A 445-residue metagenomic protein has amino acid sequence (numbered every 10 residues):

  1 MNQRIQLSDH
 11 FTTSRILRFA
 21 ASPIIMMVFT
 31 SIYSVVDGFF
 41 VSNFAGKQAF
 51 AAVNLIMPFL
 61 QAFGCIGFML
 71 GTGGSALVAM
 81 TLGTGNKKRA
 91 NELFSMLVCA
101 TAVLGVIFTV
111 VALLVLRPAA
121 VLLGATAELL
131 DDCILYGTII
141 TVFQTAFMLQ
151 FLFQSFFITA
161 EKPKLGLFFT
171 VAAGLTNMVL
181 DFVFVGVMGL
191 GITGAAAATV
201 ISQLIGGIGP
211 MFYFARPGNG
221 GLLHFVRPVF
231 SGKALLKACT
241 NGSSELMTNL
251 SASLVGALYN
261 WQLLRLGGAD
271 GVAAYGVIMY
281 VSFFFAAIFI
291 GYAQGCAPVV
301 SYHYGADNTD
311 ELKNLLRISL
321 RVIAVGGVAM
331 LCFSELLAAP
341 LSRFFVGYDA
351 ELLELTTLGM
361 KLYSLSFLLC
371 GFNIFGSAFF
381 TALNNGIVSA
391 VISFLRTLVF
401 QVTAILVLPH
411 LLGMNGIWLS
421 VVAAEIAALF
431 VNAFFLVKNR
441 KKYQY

Functional and structural regions predicted by a protein language model:
M1-P23, V78-T145, V187-S243, V300-S366 (+1 more regions): Short alpha-helical transmembrane segments in multi-pass integral membrane proteins
S14, F29-T30, G67-F68, F108 (+8 more regions): Alpha-helical transmembrane segments of multi-pass membrane transport proteins
R18-D37, I139, A173, S202-G206 (+4 more regions): Transmembrane helical elements of multi-pass membrane transporters/channels
I32-F50, A120-A127, V183-L190, L246 (+5 more regions): Helix-terminus/linker motif at the lipid-water interface of multi-pass membrane proteins
F50-V110, F147-G166, A274-A338, C370-I392: Small-residue-rich hydrophobic transmembrane alpha-helices
A62-C65, T109, N177-F182, G207-M211 (+4 more regions): Hydrophobic transmembrane alpha-helices of multi-pass small-molecule transporters
G71, I139-I158, G166-N177, A195-P210 (+5 more regions): Short runs within selected transmembrane alpha-helices of multi-pass transporters and secretion channels
F153-E161, D181-T193: Membrane-water interface regions at transmembrane-helix termini and the short interhelical loops of multi-pass membrane
